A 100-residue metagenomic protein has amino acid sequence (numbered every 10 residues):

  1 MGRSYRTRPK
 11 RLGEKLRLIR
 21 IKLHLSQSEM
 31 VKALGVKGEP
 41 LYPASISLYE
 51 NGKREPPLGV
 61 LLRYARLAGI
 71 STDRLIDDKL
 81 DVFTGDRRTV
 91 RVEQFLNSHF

Functional and structural regions predicted by a protein language model:
M1-L23: A short, Lys/Arg-rich alpha-helix, primarily the initiator
M1-R6, R66, I76-F100: Short, charged recognition helix plus adjacent turn of helix-turn-helix-like nucleic-acid-binding domains
R11-E14, L25, L41, P56-G59: Residue-level signal for the short linker/turn that defines the boundary of a DNA-recognition helix
I21, G35-V36, N51-K53, L80: Residue-level detection of the helix-turn-helix DNA-binding "recognition helix"
L23-L48: Short alpha-helical DNA-recognition segment
K53, P57-R74: DNA major-groove recognition helix of helix-turn-helix/homeodomain DNA-binding modules
